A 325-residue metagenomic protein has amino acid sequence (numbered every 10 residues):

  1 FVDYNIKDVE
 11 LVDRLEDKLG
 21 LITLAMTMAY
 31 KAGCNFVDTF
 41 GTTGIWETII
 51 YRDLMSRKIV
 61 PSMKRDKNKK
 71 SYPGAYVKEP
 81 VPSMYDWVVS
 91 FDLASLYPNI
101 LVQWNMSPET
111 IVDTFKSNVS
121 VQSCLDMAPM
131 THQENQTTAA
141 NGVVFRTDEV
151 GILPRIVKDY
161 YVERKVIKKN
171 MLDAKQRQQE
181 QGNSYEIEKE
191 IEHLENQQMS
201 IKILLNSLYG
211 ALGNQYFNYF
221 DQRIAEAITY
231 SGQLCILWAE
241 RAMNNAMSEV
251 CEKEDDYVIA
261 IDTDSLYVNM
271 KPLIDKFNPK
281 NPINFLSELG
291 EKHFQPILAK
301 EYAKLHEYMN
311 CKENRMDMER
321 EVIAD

Functional and structural regions predicted by a protein language model:
V2-N105, N183-A242, A260, N269-K271 (+1 more regions): Common nucleic-acid-contacting/processivity interface regions adjacent to the catalytic cores of nucleic-acid enzymes
G20-N35, T110, R177-N183, S248-D262 (+1 more regions): Short, glycine/acidic-rich hinge or "gate" loops at secondary-structure transitions that mediate conformational
A29-G33, Q103-T110, L273-S287: Short secondary-structure boundary/capping segments
F91-M127: Extended active-site and interfacial segments that coordinate phosphate-rich ligands in large catalytic machineries
K116-T147, V157, K300-Y308, R315: E2/UBC-UEV (E2-variant) core
Q136-F217: Active-site cores of enzymes that catalyze phosphoryl transfer or operate on phosphate-rich substrates
R164, D255-K271: Catalytic palm active-site di-aspartate
Y267-D325: C-terminal polymerase-core module
